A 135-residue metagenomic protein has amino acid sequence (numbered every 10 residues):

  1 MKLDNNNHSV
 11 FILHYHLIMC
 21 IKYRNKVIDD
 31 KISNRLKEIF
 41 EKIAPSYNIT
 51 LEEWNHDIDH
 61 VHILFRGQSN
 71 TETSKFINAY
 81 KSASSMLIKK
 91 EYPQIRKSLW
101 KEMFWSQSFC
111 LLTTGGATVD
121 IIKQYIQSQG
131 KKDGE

Functional and structural regions predicted by a protein language model:
M1-E135: Basic nucleic-acid-binding interfaces
